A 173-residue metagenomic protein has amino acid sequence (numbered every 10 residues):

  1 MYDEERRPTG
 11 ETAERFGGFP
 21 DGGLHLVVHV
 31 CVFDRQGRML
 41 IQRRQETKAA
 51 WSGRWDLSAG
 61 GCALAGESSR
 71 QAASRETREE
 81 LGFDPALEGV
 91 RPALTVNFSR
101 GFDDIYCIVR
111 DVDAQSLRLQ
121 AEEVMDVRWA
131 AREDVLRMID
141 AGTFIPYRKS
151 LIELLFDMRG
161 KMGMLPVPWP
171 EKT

Functional and structural regions predicted by a protein language model:
M1-H29, R35: Acidic, metal-coordinating catalytic segment for phosphate/diphosphate chemistry, firing primarily on the Nudix
E5, D34-G37, Q45, V109-A114 (+1 more regions): Short loop segments at secondary-structure junctions
T12-E14, Q45, A141: Residue-level structural signal for beta-strand termini and adjacent loop
P20-G22, A50-D56, R128: A short, polar/proline- and glycine-enriched secondary-structure boundary/capping micro-motif
V27-A59: A glycine-rich, hydrophobic loop/mini-helix early in the fold
L40-I41, S58-R91: The catalytic Nudix box helix
G53, A65, V90-T173: Nudix hydrolase/Nudix homology domain
